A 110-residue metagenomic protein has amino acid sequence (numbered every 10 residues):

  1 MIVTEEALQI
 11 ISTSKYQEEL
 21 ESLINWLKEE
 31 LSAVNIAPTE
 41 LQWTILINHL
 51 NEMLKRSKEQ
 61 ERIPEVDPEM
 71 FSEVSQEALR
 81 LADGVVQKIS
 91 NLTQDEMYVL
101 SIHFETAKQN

Functional and structural regions predicted by a protein language model:
M1-N110: A cross-family "folded-core" feature that marks the main globular domain of proteins
